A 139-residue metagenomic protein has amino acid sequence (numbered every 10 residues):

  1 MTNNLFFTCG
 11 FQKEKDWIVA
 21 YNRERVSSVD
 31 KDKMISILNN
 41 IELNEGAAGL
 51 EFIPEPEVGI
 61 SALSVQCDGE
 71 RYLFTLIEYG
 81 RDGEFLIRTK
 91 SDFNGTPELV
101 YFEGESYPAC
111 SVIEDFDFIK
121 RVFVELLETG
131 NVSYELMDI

Functional and structural regions predicted by a protein language model:
M1-E42, P56, R71-I139: Acidic, proline/glycine-rich low-complexity IDRs
E45-F52: A short, Trp-centered hydrophobic/proline-enriched beta-strand micro-motif
P54-E70: Short, structured protein-protein interaction patches enriched in aromatics and acidic/basic residues, typified by
